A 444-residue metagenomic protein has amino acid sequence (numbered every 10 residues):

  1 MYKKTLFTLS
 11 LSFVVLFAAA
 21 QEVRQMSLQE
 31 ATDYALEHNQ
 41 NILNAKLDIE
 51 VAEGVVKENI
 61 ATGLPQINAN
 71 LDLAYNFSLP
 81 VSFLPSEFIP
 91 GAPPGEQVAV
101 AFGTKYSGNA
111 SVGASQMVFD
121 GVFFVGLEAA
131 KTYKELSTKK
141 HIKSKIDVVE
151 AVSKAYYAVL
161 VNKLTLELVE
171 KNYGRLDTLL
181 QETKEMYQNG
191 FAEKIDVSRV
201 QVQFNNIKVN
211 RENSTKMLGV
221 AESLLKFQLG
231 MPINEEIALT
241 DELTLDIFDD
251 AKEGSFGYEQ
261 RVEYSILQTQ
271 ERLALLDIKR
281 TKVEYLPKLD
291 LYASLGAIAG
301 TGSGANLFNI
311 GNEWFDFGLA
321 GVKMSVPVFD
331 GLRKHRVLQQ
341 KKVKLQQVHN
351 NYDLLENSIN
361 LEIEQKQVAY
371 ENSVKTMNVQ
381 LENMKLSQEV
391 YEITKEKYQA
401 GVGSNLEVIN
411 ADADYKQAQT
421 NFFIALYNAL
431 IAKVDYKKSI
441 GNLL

Functional and structural regions predicted by a protein language model:
M1-L28, L36-N39, F423, A429 (+1 more regions): Bacterial Sec-dependent N-terminal signal peptides
A20-D72, S78, I233, L239-L275 (+2 more regions): Bacterial Sec-pathway N-terminal export signals of envelope proteins
E22-V23, N70-V112, E242-I247, Y292-V326: Small/polar, glycine/serine/threonine/aspartate-rich low-complexity segments that form flexible
L43-L47, I60, S107, V118-K145 (+5 more regions): Sec/SRP-type N-terminal targeting helices
G54, D147-Y258, S373: Periplasmic alpha-helical coiled-coil/stalk elements that build and connect Gram-negative outer-membrane
K57, G113, D277-R280, K323: Outer-membrane beta-barrel architecture
A61, N206-M231, K385-N442: Short segments within alpha-helical structural elements
